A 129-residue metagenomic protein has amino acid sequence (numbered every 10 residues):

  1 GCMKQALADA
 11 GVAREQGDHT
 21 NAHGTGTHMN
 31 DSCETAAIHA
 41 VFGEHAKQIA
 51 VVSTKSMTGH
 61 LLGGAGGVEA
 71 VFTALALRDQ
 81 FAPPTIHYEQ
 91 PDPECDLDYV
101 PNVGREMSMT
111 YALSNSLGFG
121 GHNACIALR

Functional and structural regions predicted by a protein language model:
G1-R129: Conserved "HGTGT" condensation-loop signature of ketosynthase/thiolase-family condensing enzymes that catalyze
